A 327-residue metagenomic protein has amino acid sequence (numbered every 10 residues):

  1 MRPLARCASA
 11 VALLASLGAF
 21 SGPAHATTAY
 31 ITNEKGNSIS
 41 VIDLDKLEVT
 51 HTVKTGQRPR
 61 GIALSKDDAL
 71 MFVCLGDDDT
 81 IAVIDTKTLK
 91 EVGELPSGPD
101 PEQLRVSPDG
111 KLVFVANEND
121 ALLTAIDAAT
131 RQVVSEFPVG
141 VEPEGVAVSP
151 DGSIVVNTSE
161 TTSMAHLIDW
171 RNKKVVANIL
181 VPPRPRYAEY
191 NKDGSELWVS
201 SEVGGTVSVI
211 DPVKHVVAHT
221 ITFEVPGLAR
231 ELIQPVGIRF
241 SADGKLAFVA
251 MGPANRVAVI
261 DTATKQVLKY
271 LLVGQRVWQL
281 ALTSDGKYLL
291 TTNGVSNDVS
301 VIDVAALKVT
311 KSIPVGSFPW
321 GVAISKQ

Functional and structural regions predicted by a protein language model:
M1-R6: Positively charged n-region of N-terminal signal peptides that target proteins for export
C7, V11-Q327: Predominantly soluble domains enriched in secretory-pathway, periplasmic, or organellar proteins
